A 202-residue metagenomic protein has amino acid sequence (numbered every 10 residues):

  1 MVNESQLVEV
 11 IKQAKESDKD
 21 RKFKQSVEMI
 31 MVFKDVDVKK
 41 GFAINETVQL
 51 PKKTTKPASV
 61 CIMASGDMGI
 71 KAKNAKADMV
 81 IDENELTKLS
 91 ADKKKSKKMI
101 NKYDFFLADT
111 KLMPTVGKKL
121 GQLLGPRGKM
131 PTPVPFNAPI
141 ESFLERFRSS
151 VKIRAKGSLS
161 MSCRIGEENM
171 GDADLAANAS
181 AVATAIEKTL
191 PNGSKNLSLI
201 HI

Functional and structural regions predicted by a protein language model:
M1: OB-fold/S1-family RNA-binding modules
Q6-S17: Interdomain regulatory linker/hinge segments that flank or connect interaction modules in polarity/junction/synaptic
E16-I70, D92: Translation machinery proteins
I70-K71, G171: Short, surface-exposed beta-strand/loop "edge" segments at domain boundaries and coil↔beta transitions
K73-D78: Glycine-rich phosphate-binding loops that contact phosphosugars or nucleotide phosphates
I81-L190: Long, charge-patterned amphipathic alpha-helical coiled-coil/hairpin "stalk" segments used as oligomerization
P191, K195-S198: C-terminal functional extensions of proteins
I200-I202: Conserved small/polar residues in nucleotide/adenosyl-binding loops
